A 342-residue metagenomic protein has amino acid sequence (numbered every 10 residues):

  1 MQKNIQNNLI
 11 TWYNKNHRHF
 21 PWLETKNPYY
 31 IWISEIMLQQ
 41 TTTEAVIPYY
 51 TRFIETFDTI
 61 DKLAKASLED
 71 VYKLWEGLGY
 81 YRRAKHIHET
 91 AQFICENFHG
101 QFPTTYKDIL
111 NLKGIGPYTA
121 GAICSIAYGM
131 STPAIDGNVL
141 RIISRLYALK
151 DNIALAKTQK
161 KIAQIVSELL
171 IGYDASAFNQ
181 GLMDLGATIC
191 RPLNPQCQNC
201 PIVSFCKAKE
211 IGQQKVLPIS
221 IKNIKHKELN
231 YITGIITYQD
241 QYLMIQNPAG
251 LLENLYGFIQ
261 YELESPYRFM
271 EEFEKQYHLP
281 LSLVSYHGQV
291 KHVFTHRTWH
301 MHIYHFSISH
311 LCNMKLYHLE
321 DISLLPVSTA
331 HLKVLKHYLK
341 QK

Functional and structural regions predicted by a protein language model:
M1-H19, E24, A187-K342: Intrinsically disordered, low-complexity, charged terminal extensions of DNA damage-control enzymes
K3-N8, W12-Q196, I202-I211, H278-P280: Catalytic cores of DNA base-excision repair glycosylases
